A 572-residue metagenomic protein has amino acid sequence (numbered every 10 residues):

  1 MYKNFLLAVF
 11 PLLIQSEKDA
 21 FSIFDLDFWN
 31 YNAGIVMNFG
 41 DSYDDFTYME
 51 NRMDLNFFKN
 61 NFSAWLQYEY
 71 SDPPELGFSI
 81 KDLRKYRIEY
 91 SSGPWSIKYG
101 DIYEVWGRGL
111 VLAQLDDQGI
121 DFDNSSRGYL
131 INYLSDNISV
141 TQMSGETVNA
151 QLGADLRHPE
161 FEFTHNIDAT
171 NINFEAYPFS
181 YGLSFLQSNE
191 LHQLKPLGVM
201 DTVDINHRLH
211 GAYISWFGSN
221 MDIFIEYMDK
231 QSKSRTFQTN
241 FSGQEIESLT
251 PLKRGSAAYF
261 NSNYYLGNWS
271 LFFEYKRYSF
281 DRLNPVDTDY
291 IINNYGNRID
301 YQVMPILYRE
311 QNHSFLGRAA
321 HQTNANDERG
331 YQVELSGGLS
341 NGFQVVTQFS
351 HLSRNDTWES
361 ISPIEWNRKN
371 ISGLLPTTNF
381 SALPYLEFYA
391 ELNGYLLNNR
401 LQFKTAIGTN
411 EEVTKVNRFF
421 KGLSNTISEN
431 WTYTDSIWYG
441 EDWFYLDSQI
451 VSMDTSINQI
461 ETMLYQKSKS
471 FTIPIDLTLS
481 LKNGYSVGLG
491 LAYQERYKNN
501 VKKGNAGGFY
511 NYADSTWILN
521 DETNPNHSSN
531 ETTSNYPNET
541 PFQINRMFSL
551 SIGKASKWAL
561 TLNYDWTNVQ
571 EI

Functional and structural regions predicted by a protein language model:
M1, P73-I80, L316-H321, E334: Extended hydrophobic/aromatic-rich secondary-structure runs
M1-N4, N341: Positively charged n-region of N-terminal signal peptides that target proteins for export
N4-L13: Sec-dependent N-terminal signal peptides
S16-A113, I120-S144, F163-A176, L183 (+9 more regions): Beta-barrel outer-membrane channel/assembly domains of diderm bacteria
G34-S42, E69-E75, W95, I102-D117 (+10 more regions): Sequence/structural signature of outer-membrane beta-barrel proteins
D44-E50, V203-F217, D222-I572: Exposed, low-structure sequence patches enriched in small/polar residues
I102, Y133, S139, I172 (+4 more regions): Electropositive, surface-exposed helix/loop patches at the edges of structured domains that serve as adaptable
V148, L152-I205: Solenoidal tandem-repeat scaffolds enriched in leucines and small polar residues
